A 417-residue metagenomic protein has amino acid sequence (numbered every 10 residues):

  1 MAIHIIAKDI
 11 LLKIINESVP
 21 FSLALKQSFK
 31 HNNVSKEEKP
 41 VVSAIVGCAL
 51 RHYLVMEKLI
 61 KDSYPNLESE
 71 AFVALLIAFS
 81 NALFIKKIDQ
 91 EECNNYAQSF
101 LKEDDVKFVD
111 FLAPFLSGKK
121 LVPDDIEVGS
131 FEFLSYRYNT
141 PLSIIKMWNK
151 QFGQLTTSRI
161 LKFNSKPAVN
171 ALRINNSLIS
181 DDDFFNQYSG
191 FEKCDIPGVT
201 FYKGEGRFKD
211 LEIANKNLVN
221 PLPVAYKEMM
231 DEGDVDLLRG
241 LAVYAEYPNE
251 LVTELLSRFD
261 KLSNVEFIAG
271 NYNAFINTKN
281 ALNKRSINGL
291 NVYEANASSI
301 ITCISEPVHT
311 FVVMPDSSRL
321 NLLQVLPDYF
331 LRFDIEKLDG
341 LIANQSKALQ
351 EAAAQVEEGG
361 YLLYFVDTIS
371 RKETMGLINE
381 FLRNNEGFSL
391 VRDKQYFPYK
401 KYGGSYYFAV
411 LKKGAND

Functional and structural regions predicted by a protein language model:
M1-D417: S-adenosylmethionine
